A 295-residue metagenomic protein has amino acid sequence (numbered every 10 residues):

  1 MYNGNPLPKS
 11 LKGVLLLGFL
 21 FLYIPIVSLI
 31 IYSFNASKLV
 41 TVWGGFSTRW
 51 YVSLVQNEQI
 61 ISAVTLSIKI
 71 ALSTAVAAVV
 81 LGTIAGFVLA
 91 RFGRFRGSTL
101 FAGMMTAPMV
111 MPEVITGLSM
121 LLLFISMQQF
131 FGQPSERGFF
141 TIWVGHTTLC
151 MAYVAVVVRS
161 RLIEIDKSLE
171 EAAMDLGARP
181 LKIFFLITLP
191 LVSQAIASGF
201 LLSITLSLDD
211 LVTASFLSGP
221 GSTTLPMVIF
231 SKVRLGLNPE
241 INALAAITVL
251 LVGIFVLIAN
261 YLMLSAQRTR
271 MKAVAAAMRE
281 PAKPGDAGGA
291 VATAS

Functional and structural regions predicted by a protein language model:
M1-L7, S73-M105, I125, L257-L264: Transmembrane-helix boundary motif in ABC transporter permease subunits
Y2-G13, R94-G97, R159-M174, P180 (+2 more regions): C-terminal transmembrane helix and the adjacent membrane-cytosol boundary/short C-terminal tail of inner/organellar
Y2-P8, K38, Y51-I60, L208-Y261 (+2 more regions): Interhelical loop and adjacent transmembrane-helix boundary motif in polytopic membrane transport permeases
P8-L16, L20, A85-M120, E170: Cytoplasmic-entry segments and transmembrane alpha-helices of multi-pass inner-membrane transporters
V14, F19-I26, A155-R159, I165-D166 (+1 more regions): Transmembrane alpha-helices
I24-V27, I31, V80-I84, L118 (+5 more regions): Membrane-embedded alpha-helices of multi-pass transport/permease systems
L39-G44, T48, V114-L149, L181 (+1 more regions): Membrane-interfacial helix termini and adjacent extracytoplasmic/periplasmic loops of multi-pass transporters
T65, K69-L81, A85, F185 (+5 more regions): Hydrophobic alpha-helical transmembrane segments of multipass integral membrane proteins, especially permease/channel
